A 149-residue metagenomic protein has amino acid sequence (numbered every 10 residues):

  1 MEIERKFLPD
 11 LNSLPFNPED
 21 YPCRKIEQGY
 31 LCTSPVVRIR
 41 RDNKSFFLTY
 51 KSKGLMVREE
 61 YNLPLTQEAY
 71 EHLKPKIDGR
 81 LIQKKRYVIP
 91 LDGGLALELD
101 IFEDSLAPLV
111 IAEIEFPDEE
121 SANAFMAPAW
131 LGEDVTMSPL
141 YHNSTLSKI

Functional and structural regions predicted by a protein language model:
M1-I149: Phosphate-end processing signature that detects enzymes handling 5′-triphosphorylated RNA and polyphosphate
